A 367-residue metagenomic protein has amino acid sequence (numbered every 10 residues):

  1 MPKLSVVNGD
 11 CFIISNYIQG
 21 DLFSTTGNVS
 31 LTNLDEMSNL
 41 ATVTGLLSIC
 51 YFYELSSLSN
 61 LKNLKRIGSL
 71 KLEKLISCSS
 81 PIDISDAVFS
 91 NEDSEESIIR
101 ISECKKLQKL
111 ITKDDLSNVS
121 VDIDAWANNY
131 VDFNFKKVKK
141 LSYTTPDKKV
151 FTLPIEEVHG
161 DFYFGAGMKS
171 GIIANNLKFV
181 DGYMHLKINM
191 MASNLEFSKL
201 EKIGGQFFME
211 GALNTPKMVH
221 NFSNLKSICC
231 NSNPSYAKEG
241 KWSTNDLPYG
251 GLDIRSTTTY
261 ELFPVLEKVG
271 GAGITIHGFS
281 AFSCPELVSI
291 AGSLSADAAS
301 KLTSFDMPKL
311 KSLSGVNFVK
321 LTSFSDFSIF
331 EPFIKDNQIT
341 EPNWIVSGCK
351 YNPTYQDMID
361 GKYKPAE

Functional and structural regions predicted by a protein language model:
K3: Extracellular/lumenal glycan-associated surfaces
N8-E36, T44-N60, R66-S80, S85-L107 (+5 more regions): Concave beta-strand-loop units of leucine-rich repeat
I345-E367: Extracellular/luminal ectodomains of metazoan preproproteins built from arrays of small disulfide-bonded modules
